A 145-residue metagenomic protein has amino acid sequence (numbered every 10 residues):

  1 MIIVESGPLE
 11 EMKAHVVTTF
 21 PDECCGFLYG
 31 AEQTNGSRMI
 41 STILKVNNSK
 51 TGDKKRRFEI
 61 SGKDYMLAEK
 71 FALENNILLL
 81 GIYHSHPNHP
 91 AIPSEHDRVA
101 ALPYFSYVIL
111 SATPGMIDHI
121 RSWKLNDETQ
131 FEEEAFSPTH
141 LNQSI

Functional and structural regions predicted by a protein language model:
M1-L79, N88-I145: Conserved beta-strand-loop surface patch within small alpha/beta domains used for substrate/adaptor or ligand engagement
S85: Residue-level "edge-of-site" marker
